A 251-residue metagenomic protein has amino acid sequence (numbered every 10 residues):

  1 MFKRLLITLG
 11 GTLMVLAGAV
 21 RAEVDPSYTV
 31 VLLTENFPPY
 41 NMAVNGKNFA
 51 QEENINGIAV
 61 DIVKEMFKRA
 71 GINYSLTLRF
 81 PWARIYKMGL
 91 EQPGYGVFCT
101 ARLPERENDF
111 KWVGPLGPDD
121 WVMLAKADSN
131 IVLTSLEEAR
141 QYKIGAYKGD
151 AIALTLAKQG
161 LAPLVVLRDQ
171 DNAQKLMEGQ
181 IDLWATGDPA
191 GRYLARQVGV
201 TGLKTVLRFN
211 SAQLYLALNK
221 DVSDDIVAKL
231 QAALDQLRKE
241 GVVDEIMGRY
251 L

Functional and structural regions predicted by a protein language model:
T8-A17: Bacterial N-terminal signal peptides
V24-A101, N108, A146: Extracytoplasmic small-molecule ligand-binding "clamshell" domains of the periplasmic binding protein/Venus flytrap
P26, A151-L164, D235-L251: Ligand-binding clefts/hinges and TM-proximal coupling segments of bilobed small-molecule sensing domains
T34-F37, D119-V122, R196-Q231: Periplasmic-binding protein-like
P38, E52-E65, K126-Q159, V165-L167 (+1 more regions): Bilobed "Venus flytrap"/periplasmic-binding protein-like clamshell domains and structurally analogous long
G57-R69, L216-Y250: Extended ligand-binding regions for polar small-molecule ligands
K68-A70, L78-R79, A83-Y95, K111 (+5 more regions): Short helices/loops that flank or line small-molecule/ion binding pockets
T77-E138, G149, L207: Acidic, polar ligand-binding/catalytic clefts
